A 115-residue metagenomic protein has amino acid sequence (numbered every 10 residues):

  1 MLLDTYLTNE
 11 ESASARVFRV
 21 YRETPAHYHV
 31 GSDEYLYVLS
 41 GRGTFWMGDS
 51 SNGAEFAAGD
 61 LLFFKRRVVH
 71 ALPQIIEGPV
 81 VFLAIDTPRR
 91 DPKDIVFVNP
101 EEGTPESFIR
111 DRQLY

Functional and structural regions predicted by a protein language model:
M1-A26, S32, I85: A short glycine-rich, His/Asp/Glu-containing loop-to-beta-strand
D4, V17, F45-M47, L72 (+1 more regions): Short hydrophobic/aromatic-rich beta-strand segments that constitute the beta-sheet cores of beta-sandwich/beta-barrel
T8-E11, P73-Y115: Double-stranded beta-helix
A15-R19, Y35, G53, L61-F63 (+1 more regions): Conserved hydrophobic/aromatic beta-strand scaffold that supports enzyme active sites
R22, G31, N52, V68-V69 (+1 more regions): A generic "binding-loop/recognition-motif" signal
P25-V30, M47, A54-E55, P73-I75: Short histidine-centered beta-strand/loop micro-motifs that create catalytic or ligand/metal-coordination sites
Y35-A58, V68, I95-F97: A short beta-strand-loop-beta hairpin characteristic of the jelly-roll/cupin
F56-I76, I85-T87: Conserved metal-binding segment of the jelly-roll/cupin
